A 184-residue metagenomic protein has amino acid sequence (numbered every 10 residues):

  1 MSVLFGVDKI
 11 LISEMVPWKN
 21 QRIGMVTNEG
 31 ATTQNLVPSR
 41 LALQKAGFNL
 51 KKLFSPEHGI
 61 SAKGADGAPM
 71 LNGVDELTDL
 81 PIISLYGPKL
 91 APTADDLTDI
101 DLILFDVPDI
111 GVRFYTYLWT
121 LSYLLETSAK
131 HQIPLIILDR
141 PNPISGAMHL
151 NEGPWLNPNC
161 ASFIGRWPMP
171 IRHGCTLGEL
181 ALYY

Functional and structural regions predicted by a protein language model:
S2-N49: N-terminal phosphate-binding or glycine-rich loops at protein starts, especially the Walker A/P-loop of NTPases
G47-N49, S128-P134: A short helix->loop->beta-strand "cap" motif at the edges of active sites that frequently abuts
N49-H58, L138: Short internal beta-strands
A62-D66, I136-C160: Glycine-rich, charge-decorated loop segments at or immediately adjacent to ligand/cofactor-binding or catalytic sites
P69-I100, V112: Glycine-rich oxoanion-binding loops at beta->alpha junctions
D101-I110, I136-D139: Short acidic catalytic loops
D109-L121: Glycine/threonine-rich flexible loop motifs
N159-Y184: Conserved anion/nucleotide-ligand pocket segment
